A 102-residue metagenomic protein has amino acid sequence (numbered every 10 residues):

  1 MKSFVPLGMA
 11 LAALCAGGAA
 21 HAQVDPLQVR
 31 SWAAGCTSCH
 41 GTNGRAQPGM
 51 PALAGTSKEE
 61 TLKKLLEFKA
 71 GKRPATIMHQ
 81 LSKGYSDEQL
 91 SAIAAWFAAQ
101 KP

Functional and structural regions predicted by a protein language model:
M1-G8: Bacterial N-terminal signal peptides that target proteins for export
A13-A33, P51, L62, E67 (+1 more regions): Electrostatic cytochrome c docking/interface patches
Q23, T42, L81, W96-A98: Residue-level hotspots at or immediately adjacent to binding/recognition sites across diverse folds
V29, N43-R73, H79-Y85: Gly/Gly-Pro-rich "capping" loops immediately C-terminal to redox-active cysteine motifs in periplasmic/lumenal
A34-T42, I93: The canonical Cys-X-X-Cys-His
S38, A70, A99-P102: Residue-level marker of structural boundaries
K83-P102: C-terminal capping alpha-helices of c-type cytochrome domains
